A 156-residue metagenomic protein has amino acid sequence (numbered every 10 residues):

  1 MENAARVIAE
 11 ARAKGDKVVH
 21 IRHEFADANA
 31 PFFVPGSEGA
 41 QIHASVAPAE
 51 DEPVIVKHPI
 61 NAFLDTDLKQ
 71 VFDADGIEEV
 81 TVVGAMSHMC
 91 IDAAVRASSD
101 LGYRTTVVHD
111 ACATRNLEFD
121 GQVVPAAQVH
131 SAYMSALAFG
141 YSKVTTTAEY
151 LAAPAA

Functional and structural regions predicted by a protein language model:
M1-A5: Short amphipathic alpha-helical segment that frequently serves as the phosphate-/nucleotide-binding helix
R6-K14, P31-A156: Active-site-adjacent betaalpha module
E10-A26: Von Willebrand factor
